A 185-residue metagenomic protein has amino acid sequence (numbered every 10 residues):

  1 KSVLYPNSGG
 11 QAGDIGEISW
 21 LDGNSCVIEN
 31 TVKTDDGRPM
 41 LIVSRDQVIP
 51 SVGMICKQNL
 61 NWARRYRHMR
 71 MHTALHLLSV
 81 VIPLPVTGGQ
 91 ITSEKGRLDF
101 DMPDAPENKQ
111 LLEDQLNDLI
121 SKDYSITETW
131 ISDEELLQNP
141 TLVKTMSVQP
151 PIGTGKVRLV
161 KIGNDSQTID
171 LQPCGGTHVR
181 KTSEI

Functional and structural regions predicted by a protein language model:
K1-I185: Active-/binding-site microenvironments in catalytic and ligand-binding cores
